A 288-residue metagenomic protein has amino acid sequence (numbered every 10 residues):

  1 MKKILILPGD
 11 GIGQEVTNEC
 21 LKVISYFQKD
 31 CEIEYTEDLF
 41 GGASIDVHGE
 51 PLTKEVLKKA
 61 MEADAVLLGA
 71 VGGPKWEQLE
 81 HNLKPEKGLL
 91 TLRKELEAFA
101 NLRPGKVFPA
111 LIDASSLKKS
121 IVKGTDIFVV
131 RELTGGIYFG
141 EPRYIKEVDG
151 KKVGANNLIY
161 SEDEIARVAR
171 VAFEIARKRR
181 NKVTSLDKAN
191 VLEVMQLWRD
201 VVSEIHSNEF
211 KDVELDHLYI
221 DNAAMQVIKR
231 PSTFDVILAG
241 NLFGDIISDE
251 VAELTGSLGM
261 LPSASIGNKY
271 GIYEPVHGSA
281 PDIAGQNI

Functional and structural regions predicted by a protein language model:
M1-G9, T36-D38, G42: Generic N-terminal amphipathic, Lys/Arg-enriched alpha-helix
M1-K3, D30-C31, M61-A65, E97-F99 (+9 more regions): Short coil/turn connectors at secondary-structure junctions
L5-K22, Y26-Q28, D149-D221, R230-T233: Glycine-rich phosphate/diphosphate-binding loop of Rossmann-like nucleotide-binding domains
D10-G13, D64, V130, A172 (+1 more regions): Buried hydrophobic positions in well-ordered alpha/beta secondary-structure cores of metabolic enzymes
E32-K54, V227: N-terminal beta-loop-helix "entrance" segment that forms/cooperates in small-molecule cofactor or anionic ligand
G41, A110, L218-M225: Short acidic loop-to-helix transition motifs that present clustered carboxylates
G42-I45, V227-I288: Glycine-rich phosphate/nucleotide-binding loop
D46-A155, L242-G244: N-terminal glycine-rich phosphate/adenylate-binding segment common to multiple enzyme folds
